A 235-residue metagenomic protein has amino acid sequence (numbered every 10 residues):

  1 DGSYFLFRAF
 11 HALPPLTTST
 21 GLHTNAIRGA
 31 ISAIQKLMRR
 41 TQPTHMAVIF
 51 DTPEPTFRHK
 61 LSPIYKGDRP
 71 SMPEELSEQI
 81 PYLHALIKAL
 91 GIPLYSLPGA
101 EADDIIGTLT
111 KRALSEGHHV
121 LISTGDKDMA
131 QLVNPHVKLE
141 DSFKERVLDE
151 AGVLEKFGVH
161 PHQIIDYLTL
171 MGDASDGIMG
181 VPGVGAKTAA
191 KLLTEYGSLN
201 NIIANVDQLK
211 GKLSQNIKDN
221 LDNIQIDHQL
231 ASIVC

Functional and structural regions predicted by a protein language model:
G2-S123, K127-D149, Q225-I226, S232-C235: Noncatalytic, basic helical substrate-engagement surface that gates or grips nucleic-acid strands
Q42-A47, S115, H136-K138, V147-C235: Non-catalytic nucleic-acid-binding/docking modules located in mid-to-C-terminal regions of nucleic-acid enzymes
